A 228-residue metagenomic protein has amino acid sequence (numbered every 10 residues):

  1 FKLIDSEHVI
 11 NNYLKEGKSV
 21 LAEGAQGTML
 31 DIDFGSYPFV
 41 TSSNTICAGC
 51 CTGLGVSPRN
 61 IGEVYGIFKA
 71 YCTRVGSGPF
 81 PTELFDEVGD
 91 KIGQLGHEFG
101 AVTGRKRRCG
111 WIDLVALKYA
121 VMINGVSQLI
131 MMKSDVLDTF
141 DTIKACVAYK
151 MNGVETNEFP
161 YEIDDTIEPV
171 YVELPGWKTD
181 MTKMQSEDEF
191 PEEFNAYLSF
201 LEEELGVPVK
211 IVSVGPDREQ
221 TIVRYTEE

Functional and structural regions predicted by a protein language model:
F1-E228: Non-transmembrane, aqueous-exposed alpha-helical and coiled segments at domain scale
